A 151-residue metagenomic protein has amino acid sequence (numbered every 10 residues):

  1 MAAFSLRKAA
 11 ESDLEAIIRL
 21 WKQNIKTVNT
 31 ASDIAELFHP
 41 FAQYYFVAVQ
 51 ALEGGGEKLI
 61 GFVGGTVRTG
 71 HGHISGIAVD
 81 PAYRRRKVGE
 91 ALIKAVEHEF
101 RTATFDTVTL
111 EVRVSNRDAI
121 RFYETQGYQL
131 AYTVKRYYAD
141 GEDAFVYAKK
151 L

Functional and structural regions predicted by a protein language model:
F4, K8-R84, I93-A95, E99 (+2 more regions): Acetyl-CoA-dependent GNAT
V79, R113-V114: Short amphipathic helical patch at the helix-1/turn junction of helix-turn-helix
K87: Conserved G/P- and acidic residue-centered "switch" motifs that form tight phosphate/ATP-binding loops in soluble
E90: Residues forming the Rossmann-fold NAD(P)(H) cofactor-binding site
I93, F100-E111: Conserved GNAT acetyl-CoA-binding A-motif
E111-V112, E124, Q129-F145: Conserved catalytic-core motifs of GNAT/GCN5-like acyltransferases
